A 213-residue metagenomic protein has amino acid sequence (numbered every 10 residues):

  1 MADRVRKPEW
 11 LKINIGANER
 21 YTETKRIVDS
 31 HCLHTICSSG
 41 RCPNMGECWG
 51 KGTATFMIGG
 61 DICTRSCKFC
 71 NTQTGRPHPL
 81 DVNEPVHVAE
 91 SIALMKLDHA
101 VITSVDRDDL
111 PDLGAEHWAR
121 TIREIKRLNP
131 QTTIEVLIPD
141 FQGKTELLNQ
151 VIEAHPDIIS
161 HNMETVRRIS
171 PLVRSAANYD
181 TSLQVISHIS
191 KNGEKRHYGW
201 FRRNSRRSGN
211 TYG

Functional and structural regions predicted by a protein language model:
M1-R65: Flexible, acidic/Gly-rich N-terminal and inter-domain linker regions that tether and position cofactor-handling modules
K12, G16, L80, L113: Catalytic cores of large soluble enzymes that bind and process phosphate-bearing ligands
S39, M45, G60-D61, Q73 (+3 more regions): Fold-independent oxyanion-binding glycine-rich loops and adjacent beta-strand/coil segments at enzyme active sites
G46-M57, F69-H87: Iron-sulfur (Fe-S) cluster-binding segments and ferredoxin-like electron-carrier domains, especially [2Fe-2S]
W49, C63, P77-H78, R107-D108 (+1 more regions): Short strand->helix junction
S66, N71, Q142: Chalcogenol-based redox active-site neighborhoods
P85-A100, S104-G213: Conserved AdoMet/S-adenosylmethionine-binding subsite of the radical SAM
